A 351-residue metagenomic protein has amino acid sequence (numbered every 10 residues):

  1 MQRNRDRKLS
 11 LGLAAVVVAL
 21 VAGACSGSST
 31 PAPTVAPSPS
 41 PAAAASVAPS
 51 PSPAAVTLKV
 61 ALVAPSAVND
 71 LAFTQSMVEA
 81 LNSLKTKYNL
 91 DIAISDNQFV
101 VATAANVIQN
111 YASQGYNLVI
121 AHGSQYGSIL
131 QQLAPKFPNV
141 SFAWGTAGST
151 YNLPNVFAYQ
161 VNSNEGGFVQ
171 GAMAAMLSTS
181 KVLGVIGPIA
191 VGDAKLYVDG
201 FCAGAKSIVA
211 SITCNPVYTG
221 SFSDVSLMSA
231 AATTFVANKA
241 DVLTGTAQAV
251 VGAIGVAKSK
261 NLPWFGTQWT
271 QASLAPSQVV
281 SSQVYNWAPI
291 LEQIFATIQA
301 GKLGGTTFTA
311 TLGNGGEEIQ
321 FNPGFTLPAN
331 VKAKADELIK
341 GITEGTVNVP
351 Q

Functional and structural regions predicted by a protein language model:
M1-Q2, A32, P53: A general, composition-driven signal for non-globular sequence regions
Q2-G12: Bacterial N-terminal signal peptides that target proteins for export
K8-S10, C25, T74, G245: A generic signature of intrinsically disordered, low-complexity regions enriched in glycine/proline and charged/polar
A14-V18: Sec-dependent N-terminal signal peptides
L20-A24: C-terminal motif of bacterial Sec signal peptides marking the signal peptidase cleavage site
C25-V35: Bacterial lipoprotein signal-peptidase II cleavage site
V35-Q351: A residue-level marker of the well-folded mature domains of exported/periplasmic proteins
